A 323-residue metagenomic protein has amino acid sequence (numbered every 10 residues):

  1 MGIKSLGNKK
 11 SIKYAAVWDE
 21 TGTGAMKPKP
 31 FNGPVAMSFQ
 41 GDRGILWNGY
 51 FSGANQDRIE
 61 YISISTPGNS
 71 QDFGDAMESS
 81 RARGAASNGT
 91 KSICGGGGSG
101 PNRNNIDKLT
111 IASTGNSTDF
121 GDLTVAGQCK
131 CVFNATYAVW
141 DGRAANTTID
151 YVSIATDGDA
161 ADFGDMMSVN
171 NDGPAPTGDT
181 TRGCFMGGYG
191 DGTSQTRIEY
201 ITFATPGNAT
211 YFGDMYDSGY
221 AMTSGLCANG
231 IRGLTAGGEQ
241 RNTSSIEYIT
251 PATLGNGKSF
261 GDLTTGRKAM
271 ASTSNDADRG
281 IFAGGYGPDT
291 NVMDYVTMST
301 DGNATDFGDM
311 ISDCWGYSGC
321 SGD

Functional and structural regions predicted by a protein language model:
M1-D323: Polar, enzyme-active/binding microenvironments
